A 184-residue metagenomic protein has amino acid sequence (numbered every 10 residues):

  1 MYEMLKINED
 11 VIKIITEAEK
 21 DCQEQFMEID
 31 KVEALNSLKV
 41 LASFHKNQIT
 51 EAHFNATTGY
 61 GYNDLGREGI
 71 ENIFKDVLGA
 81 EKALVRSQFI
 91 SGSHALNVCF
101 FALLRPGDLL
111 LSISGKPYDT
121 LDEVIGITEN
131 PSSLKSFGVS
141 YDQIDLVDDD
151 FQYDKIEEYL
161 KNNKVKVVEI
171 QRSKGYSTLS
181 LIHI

Functional and structural regions predicted by a protein language model:
A18-A80: Glycine-rich phosphate-binding segment of PLP-dependent enzymes
I49-N55, S133-D142, E169-K174: Gly-rich Lys/Arg/Thr-decorated short loops/hinges at beta-loop-alpha junctions or inter-strand turns that position
A83-L109, Y118-D119, E123, I127: Conserved beta-loop-alpha segment that forms the PLP phosphate-binding cup at the N-terminus of a helix
D119, D148-D150, K174-L179: Short, small-residue-enriched loops and turns at beta-alpha junctions that line or gate enzyme active sites
D119-D142, Y159: Flexible glycine-/small-residue-enriched beta->alpha junction loops that bind anionic phosphate/pyrophosphate groups
N162-V167: Short acidic/histidine-rich motifs immediately flanking catalytic phosphotransfer sites in two-component signaling
I182-I184: Conserved small/polar residues in nucleotide/adenosyl-binding loops
